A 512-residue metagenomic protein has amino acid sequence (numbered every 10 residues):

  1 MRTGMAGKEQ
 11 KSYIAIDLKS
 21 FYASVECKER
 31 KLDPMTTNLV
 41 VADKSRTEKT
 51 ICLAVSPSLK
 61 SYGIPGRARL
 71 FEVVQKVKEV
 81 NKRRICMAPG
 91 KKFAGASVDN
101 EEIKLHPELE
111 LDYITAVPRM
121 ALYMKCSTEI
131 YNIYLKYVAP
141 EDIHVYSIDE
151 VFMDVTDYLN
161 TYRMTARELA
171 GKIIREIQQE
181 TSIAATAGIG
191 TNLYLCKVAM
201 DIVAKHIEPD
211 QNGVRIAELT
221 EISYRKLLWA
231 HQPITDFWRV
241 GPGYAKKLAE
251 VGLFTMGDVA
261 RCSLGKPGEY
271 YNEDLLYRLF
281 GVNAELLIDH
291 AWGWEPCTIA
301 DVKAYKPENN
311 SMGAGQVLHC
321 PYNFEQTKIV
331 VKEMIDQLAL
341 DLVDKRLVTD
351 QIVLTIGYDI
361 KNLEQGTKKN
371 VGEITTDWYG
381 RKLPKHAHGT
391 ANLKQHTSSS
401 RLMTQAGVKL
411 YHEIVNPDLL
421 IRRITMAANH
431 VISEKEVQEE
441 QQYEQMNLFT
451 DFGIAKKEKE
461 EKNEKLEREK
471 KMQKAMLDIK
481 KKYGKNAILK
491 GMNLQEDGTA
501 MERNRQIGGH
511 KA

Functional and structural regions predicted by a protein language model:
M1-I299, L448, A455-A512: Gly/Gly-Pro- and Ser/Thr-rich, intrinsically disordered tail segments characteristic of DNA damage-repair and tolerance
A6-K8, A15, D236, P242-I421 (+1 more regions): DNA-contacting surface of Y-family translesion DNA polymerases
T37, A185, D350-I352, I424 (+1 more regions): Change "...and in nucleic-acid phosphodiester-cleaving endonucleases..." to "...and in nucleic-acid processing enzymes
R46, N160, Y194, V317 (+4 more regions): Generic "edge-of-domain/loop-turn" microfeature
F152, N392, T425: Short aromatic/hydrophobic contact patches that present stacked aromatics for nucleic-acid/ligand binding
T156-Y158, T191-C196, I356-L363, N429-K435 (+1 more regions): Short, internal active-site loops enriched in acidic
L354, M426, G484: Hydrophobic, well-ordered secondary-structure elements that form the walls of internal hydrophobic environments
K409, E413-D478: C-terminal hydrophobic structural anchor segments that stabilize assembly/packing rather than catalytic chemistry
